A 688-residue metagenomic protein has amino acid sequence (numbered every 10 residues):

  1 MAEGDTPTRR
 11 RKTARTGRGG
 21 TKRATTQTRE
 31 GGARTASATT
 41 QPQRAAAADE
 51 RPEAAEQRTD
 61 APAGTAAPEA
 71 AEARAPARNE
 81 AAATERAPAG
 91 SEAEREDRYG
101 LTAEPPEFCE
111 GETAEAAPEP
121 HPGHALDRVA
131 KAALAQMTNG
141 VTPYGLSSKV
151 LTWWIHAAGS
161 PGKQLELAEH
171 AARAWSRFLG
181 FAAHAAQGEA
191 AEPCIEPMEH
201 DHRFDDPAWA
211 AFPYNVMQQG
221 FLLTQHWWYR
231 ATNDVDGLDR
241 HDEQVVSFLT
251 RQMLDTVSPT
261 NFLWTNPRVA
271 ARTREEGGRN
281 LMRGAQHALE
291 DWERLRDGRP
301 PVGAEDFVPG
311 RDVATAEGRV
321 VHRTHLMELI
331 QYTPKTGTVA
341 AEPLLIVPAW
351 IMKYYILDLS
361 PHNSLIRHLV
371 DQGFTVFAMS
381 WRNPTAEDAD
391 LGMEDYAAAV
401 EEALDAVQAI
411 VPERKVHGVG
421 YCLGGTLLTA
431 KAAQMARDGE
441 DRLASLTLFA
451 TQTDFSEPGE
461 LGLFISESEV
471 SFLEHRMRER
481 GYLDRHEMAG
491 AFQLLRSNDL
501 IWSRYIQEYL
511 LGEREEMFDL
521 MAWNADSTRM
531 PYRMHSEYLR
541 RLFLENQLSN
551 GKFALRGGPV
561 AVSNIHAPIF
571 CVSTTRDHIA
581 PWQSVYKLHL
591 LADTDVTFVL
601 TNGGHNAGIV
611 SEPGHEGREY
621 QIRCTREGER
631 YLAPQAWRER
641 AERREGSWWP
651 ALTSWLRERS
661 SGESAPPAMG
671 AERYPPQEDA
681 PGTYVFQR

Functional and structural regions predicted by a protein language model:
A2-I330, V339-A340, F377, L588-L590 (+5 more regions): Amphipathic, low-complexity, repeat-rich surface-exposed segments
W228, T232-M282, L289, A409 (+3 more regions): Alpha/beta-hydrolase-fold enzymes
T338-I410, G459-E460, E612-Y631: Cap/lid segment of the alpha/beta-hydrolase catalytic domain
I410-L423: Alpha/beta-hydrolase fold nucleophile elbow
G424-L428: Catalytic nucleophile loop
C571-S573, D577: Short beta-strand/loop motif that positions the catalytic acidic residue of the alpha/beta-hydrolase fold
R576, T601-R618, T625-G628, T653 (+1 more regions): Histidine-bearing beta->alpha loop at or near hydrolase active sites
P581-L591, N602: Short alpha-helix in the alpha/beta-hydrolase fold that links the catalytic acid
